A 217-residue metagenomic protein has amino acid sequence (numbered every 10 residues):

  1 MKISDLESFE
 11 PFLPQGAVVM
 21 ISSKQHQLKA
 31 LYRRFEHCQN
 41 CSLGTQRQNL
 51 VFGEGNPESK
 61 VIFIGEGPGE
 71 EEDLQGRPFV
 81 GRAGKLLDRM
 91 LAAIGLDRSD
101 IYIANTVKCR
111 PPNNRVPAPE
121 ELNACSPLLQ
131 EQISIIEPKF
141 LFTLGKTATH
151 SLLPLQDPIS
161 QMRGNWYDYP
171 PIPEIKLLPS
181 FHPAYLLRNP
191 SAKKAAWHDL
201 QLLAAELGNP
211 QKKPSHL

Functional and structural regions predicted by a protein language model:
M1-L217: A polyanion-binding, active-site-adjacent surface
